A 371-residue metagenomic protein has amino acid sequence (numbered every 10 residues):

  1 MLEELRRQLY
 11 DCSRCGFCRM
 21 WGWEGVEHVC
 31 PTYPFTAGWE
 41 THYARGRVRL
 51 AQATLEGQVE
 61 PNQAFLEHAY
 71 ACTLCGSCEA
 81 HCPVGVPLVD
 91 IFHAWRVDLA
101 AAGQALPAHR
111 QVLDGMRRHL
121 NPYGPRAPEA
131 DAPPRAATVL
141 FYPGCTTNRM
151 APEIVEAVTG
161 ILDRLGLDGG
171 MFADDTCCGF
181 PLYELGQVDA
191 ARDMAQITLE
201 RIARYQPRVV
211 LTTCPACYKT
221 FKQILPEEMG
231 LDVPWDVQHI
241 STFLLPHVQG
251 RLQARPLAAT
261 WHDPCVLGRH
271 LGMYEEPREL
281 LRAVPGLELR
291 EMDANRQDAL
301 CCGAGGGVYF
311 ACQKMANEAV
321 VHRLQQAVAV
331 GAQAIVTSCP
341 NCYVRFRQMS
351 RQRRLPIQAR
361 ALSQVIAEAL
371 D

Functional and structural regions predicted by a protein language model:
M1-L9, V26, P31-S77, H81 (+6 more regions): Ferredoxin-type iron-sulfur electron-transfer modules in oxidoreductases and energy-metabolism complexes
L9-F35, Y70-V86, G144-N148, D174-L185 (+4 more regions): Local cysteine-cluster metal-coordination motifs and their immediate loop/turn environment, predominantly Fe-S cluster
R49-D232: Iron-sulfur-cluster electron-transfer modules
T147-I154, V158, V266-A283: Active-site glycine- and acidic-residue-rich loops that bind and position anionic ligands or nucleotide-like cofactors
R208, L287, Q333: Short acidic/polar active-site loop segments enriched in Thr and Asp
G230-R255, A294-Q297, R351-D371: Short, flexible loop segments at boundaries between secondary-structure elements
Q238, F243, L257-L271: Catalytic cores of enzyme domains
L281, P285-D298: Histidine/lysine/aspartate-rich catalytic loop segments that bind and position anionic ligands
